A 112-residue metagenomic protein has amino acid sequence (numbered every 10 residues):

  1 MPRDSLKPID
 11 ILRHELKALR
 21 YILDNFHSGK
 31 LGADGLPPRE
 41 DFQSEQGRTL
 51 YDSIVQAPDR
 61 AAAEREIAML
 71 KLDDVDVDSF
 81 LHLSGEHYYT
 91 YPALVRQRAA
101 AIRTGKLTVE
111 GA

Functional and structural regions predicted by a protein language model:
L6-R103, T108: Noncatalytic partner-interaction/assembly domains of nucleic-acid and motor enzyme complexes, especially the accessory
